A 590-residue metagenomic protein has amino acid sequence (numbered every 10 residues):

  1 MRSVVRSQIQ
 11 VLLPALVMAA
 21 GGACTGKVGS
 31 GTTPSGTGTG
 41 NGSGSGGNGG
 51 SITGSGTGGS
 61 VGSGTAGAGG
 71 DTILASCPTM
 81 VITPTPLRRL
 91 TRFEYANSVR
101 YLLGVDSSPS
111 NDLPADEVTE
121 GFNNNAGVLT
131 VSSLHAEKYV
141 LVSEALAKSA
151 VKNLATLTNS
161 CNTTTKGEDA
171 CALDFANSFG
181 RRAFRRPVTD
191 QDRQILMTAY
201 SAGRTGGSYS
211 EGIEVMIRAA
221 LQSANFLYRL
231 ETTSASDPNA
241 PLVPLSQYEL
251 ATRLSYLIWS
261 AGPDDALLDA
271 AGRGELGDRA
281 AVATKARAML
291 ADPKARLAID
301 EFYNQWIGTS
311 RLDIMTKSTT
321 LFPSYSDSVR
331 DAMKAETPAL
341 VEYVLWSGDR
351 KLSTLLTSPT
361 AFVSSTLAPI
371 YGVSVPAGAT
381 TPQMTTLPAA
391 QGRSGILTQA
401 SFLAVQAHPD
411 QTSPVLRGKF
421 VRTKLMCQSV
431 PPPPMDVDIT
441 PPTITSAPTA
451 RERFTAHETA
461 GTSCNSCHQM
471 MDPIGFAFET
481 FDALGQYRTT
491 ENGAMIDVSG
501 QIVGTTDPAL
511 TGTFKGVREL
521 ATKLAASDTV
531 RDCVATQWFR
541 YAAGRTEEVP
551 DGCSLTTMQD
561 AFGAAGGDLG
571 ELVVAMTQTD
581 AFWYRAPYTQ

Functional and structural regions predicted by a protein language model:
M1-L13: Bacterial N-terminal signal peptides that target proteins for export
L16-T79: Ser/Thr-rich, Pro/Gly/Ala-heavy low-complexity intrinsically disordered linkers and tails of secreted extracellular
I52, G64-A66, I73-L74, L87-L90 (+2 more regions): N-terminal pro-sequences and low-complexity stem/linker regions of secreted or lumenal proteins
L74-T85, N159-N162, S234: Short, contiguous pre-domain boundary segments
I82-P109: Mature N-terminal segment immediately following signal peptide/propeptide cleavage in secreted/periplasmic
R100-T529, A535, F539-R540, C553-G563 (+2 more regions): Active-site substrate-binding loop specific to GH73 endo-beta-N-acetylglucosaminidase modules in bacterial autolysins
A543-T546: Axial heme c-ligation environment in periplasmic c-type cytochrome domains
